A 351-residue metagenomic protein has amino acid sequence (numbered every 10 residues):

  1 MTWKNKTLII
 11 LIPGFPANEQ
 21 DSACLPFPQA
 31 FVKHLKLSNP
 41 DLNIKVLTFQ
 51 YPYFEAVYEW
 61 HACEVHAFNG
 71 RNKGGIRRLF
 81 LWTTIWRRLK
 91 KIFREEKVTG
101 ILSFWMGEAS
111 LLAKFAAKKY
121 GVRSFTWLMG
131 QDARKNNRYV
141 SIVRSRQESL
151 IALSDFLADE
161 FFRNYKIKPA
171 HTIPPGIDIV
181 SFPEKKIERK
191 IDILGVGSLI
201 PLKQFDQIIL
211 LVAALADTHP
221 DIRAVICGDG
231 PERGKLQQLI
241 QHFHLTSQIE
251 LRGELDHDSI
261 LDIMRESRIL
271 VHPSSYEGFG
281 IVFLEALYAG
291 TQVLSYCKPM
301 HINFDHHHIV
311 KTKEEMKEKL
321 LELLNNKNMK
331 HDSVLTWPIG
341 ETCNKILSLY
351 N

Functional and structural regions predicted by a protein language model:
M1-Y53: N-terminal subdomain of nucleotide-sugar transferases
I9-L11, K186-K203, I209-V212, V225: Conserved donor-binding/catalytic core segment of Leloir-type glycosyltransferases
F156, G176: Carbohydrate-associated surface elements
Q237-L255: Nucleotide-activated donor-binding/catalytic signature segment of Leloir-type glycosyltransferases, i.e., the conserved
E254-L255, D262-S267: Short alpha-helical donor nucleotide-sugar binding micro-motif in glycosyltransferases
S275: Aromatic "clamp/platform" in nucleotide-sugar-dependent glycosyltransferases that forms part of the donor/acceptor
F283, Y288, Q292-S295: Short hydrophobic beta-strand element within catalytic cores of glycosyltransferases and related nucleotide-activated
N325-N351: A charged, aromatic-enriched C-terminal amphipathic alpha-helix characteristic of glycosyltransferases across folds
